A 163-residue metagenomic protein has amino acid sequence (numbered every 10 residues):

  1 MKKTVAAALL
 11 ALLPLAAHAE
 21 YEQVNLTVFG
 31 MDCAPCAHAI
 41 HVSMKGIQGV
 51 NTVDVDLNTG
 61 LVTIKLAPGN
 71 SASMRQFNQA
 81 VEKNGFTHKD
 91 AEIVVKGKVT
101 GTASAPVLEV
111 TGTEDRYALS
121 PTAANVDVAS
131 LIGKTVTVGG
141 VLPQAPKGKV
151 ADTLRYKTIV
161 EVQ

Functional and structural regions predicted by a protein language model:
A6-P14: Bacterial N-terminal signal peptides
L15-A19: Sec/Tat signal peptide C-region and signal peptidase I cleavage site
Q23-L61, K65: N-terminal targeting signals for Sec/Tat export/insertion, comprising classic cleavable signal peptides
I40-H41, R75-N84: Short amphipathic alpha-helices in soluble, non-transmembrane regions that often serve as interface/regulatory elements
D90-S104, G140: Structural detector for short beta-strands of small beta-barrel domains
A103-S120: OB-fold (S1/OB) nucleic-acid-binding surfaces
A124-G139: Short nucleic-acid-contacting surface segments enriched for D/E, G, S/T with interspersed K/R
A145-Q163: OB-fold/S1-family single-stranded nucleic acid-binding modules
